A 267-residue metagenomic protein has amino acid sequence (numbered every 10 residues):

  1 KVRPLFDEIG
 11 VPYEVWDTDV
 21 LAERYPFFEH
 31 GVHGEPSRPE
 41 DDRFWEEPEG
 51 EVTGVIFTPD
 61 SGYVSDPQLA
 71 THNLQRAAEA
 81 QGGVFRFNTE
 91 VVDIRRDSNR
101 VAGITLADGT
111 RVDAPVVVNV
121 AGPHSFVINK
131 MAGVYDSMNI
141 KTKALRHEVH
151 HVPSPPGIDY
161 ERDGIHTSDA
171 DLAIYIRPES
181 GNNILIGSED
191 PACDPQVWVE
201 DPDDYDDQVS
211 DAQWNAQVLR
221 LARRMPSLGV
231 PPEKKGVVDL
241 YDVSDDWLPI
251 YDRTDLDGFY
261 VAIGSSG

Functional and structural regions predicted by a protein language model:
V2-Q81, R86-F87, D93-R100: Flavin (FAD/FMN) cofactor-binding and adjacent substrate-gating region of FAD-dependent oxidoreductase domains
D19-L21, G34, S61, D66 (+4 more regions): Non-transmembrane, interaction-prone segments in cytosolic or luminal domains
G31, A80, N129, Y135-D136 (+1 more regions): Hydrophobic alpha-helical segments
I56-R76, G122-H124, D171, V209-R220 (+1 more regions): Mid-domain beta-loop-alpha active-site segment that forms a flexible, acidic cofactor/metal-binding surface
D93-R96, R100, R111-F259: Active-site substrate-recognition segment that forms the wall of the catalytic cavity or substrate channel
A102-I104: Short polybasic amphipathic segments
V261-G267: A conserved FAD-binding loop/helix module that cradles the flavin
